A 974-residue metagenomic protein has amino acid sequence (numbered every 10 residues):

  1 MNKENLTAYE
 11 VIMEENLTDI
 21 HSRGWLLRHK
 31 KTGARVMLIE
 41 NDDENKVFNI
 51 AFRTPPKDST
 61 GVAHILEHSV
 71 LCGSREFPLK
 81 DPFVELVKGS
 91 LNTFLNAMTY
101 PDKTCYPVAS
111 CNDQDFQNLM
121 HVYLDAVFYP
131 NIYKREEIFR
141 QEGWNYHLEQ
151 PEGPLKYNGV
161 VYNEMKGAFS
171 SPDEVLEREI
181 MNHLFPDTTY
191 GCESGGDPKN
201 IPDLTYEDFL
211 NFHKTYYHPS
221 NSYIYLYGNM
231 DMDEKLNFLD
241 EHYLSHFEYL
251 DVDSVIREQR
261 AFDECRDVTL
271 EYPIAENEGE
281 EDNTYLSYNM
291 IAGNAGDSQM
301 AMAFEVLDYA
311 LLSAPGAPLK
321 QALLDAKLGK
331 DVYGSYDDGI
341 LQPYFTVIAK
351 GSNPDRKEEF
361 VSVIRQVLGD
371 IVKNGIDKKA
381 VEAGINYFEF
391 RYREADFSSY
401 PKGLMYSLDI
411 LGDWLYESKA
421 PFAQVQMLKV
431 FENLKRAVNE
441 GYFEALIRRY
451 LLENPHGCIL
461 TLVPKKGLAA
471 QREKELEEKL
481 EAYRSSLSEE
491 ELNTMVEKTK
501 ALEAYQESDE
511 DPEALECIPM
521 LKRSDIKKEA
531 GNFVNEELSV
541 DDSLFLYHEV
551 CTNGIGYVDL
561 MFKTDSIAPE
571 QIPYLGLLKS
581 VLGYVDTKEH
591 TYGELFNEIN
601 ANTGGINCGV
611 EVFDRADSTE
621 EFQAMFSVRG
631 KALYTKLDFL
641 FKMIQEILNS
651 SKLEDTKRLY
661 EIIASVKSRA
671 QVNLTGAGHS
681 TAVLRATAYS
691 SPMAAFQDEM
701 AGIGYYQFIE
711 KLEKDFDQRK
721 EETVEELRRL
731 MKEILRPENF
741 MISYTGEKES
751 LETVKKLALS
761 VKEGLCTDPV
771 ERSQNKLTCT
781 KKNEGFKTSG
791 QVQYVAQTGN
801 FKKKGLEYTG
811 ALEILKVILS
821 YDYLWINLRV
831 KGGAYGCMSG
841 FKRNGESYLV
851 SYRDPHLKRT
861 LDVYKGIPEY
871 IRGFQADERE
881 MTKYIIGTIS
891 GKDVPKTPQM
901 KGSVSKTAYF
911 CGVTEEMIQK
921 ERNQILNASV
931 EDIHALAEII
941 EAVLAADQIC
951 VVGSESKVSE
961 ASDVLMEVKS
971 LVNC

Functional and structural regions predicted by a protein language model:
M1-V47: Non-catalytic terminal extensions that flank enzyme cores
E40-D42, N49-A51, Y162, K166 (+9 more regions): His/Glu-based metal-binding/catalytic segments typifying zinc-dependent metallopeptidases
N45-P55, D81-Y129, E136-H147, E174-K199 (+12 more regions): M16 family metallopeptidases and their MPP-like homologs
V62, L66-V70, L578: Active-site His/Glu-centered metal-binding helix of metallohydrolases
F94, L210-K214, P273-E276, L319 (+11 more regions): Generic recognition of flexible, low-complexity loop/linker segments
H147-N221, Y225-Y243, F247-A275, E280-D282 (+1 more regions): Hydrophobic, small-residue-rich alpha-helical packing segments that form membrane-like cores
N158, L210-H242, G702, T723-A758 (+1 more regions): Non-catalytic, conformational "gating/processing" segments within enzyme and secreted inhibitor domains
N211, Y223, M232-D251, N374 (+2 more regions): Extended, regular secondary-structure scaffolds
